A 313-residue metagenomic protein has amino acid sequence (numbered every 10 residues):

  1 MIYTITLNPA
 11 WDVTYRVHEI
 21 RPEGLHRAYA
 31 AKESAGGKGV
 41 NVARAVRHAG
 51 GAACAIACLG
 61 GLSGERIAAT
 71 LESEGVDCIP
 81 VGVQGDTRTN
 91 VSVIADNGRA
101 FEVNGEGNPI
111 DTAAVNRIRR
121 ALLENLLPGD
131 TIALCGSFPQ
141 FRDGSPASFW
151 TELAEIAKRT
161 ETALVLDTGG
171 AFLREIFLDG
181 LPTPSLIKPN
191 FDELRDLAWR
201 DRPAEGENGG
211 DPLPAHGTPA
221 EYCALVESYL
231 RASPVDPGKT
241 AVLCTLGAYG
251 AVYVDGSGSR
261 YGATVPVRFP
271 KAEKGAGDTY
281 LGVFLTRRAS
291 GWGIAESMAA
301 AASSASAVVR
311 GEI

Functional and structural regions predicted by a protein language model:
M1-E23: Positively charged, low-complexity intrinsically disordered leader regions
R27-R88: Substrate-binding N-lobe of the ribokinase-like
R47, A154, K158, A289: Gly/Ala-rich phosphate-binding loop of Rossmann-like dinucleotide-binding domains, activating on the conserved
V93-T131: Conserved phosphate-binding/catalytic loop of the ribokinase/pfkB sugar-kinase fold
N116-R119, S145-A154, G262-P266: Charged helix-capping and loop-helix junction motifs
P128-D143: Short acidic, glycine-rich surface-loop motifs adjacent to enzyme active sites
S148-S257: Conserved phosphate/ATP/ADP-binding segment of small-molecule kinases
E227-Y249, D255-I313: Conserved post-catalytic alpha-helical subdomain immediately downstream of the catalytic base and nucleotide-binding
